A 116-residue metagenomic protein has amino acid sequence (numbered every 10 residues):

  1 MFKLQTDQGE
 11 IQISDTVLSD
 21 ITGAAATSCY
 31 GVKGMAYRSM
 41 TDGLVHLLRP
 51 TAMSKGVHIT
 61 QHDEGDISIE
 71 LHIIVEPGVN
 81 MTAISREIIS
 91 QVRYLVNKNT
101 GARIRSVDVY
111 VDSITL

Functional and structural regions predicted by a protein language model:
M1-P77, M81, R86, K98 (+1 more regions): Contiguous, often N-terminal, cationic amphipathic patches that form binding interfaces
R93: Glycine-rich active-site/cofactor-binding loop and its immediate structural neighborhood
